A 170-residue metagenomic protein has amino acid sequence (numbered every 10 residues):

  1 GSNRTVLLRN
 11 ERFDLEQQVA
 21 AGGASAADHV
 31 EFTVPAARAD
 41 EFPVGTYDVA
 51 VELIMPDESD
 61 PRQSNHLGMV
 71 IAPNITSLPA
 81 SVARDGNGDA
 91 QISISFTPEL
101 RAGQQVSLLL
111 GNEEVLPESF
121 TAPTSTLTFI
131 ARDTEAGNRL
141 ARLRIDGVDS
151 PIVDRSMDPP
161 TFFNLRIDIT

Functional and structural regions predicted by a protein language model:
G1-E58, G86-D149: Immunoglobulin-like IPT/TIG beta-sandwich domains and homologous Ig-like subdomains
S59-T76, D149-T170: Short beta-strand elements
L78-G86: Short beta-strand segments of immunoglobulin-like
